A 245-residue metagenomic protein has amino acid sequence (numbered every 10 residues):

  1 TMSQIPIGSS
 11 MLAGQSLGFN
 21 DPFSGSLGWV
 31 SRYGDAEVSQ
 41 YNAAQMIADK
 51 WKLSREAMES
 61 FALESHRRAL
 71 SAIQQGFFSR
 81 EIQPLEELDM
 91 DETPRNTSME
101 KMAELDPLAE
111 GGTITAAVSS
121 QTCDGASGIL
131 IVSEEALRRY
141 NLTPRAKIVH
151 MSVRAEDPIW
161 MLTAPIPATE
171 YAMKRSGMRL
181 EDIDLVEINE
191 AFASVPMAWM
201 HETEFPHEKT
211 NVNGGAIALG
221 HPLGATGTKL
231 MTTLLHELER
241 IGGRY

Functional and structural regions predicted by a protein language model:
T1, A48-F77, I129-E135, P222-G243: Active-site-proximal alpha-helical scaffold in enzymes
T1, A57-E64, I82-E86, L142-V153 (+3 more regions): Beta-strand segments within the central parallel beta-sheet cores of soluble alpha/beta enzyme folds
T1, G34-Q40, N96-Q121, E202-K229 (+2 more regions): Conserved catalytic cysteine-centered active-site region of acyl-thioester-dependent Claisen-condensing enzymes
T1-M46: Flexible glycine-/small-residue-enriched beta->alpha junction loops that bind anionic phosphate/pyrophosphate groups
Q4-L12, L142, I159-M161, P222-L223: Short acidic, glycine/serine/threonine-rich loops at helix termini
N42-Q45, F78, V149-A218: Active-site pocket-lining segment
D49, E100-T163, P167, Y171-K174 (+2 more regions): Condensing-enzyme catalytic core mediating Claisen C-C bond formation in acyl metabolism
A57-R139, E202, H207-K209: N-terminal extracellular/periplasmic Venus flytrap/periplasmic-binding protein-like
